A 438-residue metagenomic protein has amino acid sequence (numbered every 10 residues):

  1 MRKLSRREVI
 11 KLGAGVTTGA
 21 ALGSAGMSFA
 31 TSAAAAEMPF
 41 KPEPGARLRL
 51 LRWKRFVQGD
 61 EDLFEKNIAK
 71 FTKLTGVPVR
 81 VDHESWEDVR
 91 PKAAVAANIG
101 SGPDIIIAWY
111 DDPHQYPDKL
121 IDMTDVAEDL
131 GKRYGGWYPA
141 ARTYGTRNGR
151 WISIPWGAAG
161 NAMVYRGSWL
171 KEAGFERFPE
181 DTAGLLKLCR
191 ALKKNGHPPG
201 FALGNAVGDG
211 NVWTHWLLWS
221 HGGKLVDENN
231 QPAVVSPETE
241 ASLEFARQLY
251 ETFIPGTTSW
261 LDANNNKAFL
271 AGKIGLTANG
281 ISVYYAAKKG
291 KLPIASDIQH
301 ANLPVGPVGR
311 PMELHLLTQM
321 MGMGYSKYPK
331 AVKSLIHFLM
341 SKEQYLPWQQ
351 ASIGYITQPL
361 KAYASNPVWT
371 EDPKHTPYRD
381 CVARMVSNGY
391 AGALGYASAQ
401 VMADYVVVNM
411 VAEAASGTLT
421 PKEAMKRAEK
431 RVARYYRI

Functional and structural regions predicted by a protein language model:
M1-A20: N-terminal secretory signal peptides and thylakoid transit peptides that target proteins across membranes
A36-P42, W109-A162, L186, W213 (+3 more regions): Hinge/lid segment of periplasmic solute-binding proteins
P42-E43, A69, P78-V79, D118 (+2 more regions): Conserved C-terminal helix/tail region of periplasmic/extracytoplasmic solute-binding proteins
K66-W137, T146, S168-E180, A268 (+3 more regions): Extracytoplasmic "Venus flytrap"/periplasmic binding protein-like
D112-Q115, V212-W216, L243-S334: Extracytoplasmic/periplasmic substrate-binding proteins
A140, H300-N302, Q350-V408, E413 (+1 more regions): Long, aromatic- and glycine/proline-rich binding clefts that accommodate carbohydrate-like moieties
N148-W156, N161, L186-P232, I274: Extracytoplasmic/periplasmic solute-binding protein
L188-N195, N229-T258, L303: Glycine-centered hinge/linker elements that transmit conformational signals in sensory and ligand-binding systems
